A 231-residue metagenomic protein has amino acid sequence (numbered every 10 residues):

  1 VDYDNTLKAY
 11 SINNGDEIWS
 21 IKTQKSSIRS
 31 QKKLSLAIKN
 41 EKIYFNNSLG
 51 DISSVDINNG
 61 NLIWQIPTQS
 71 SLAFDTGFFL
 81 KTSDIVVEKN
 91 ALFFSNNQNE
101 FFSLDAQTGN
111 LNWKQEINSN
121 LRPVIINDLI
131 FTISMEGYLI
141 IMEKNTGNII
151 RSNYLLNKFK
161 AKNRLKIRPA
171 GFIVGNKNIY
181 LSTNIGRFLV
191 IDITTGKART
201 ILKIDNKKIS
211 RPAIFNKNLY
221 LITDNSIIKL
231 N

Functional and structural regions predicted by a protein language model:
V1, N46, S95, I133 (+2 more regions): Residue-level marker for isolated small/hydroxyl-bearing positions within beta-strands of beta-sheet-rich domains
V1-T23, K33-S35, F45: A generic tandem-repeat structural signature
D4, L49, Q98, E136 (+2 more regions): Surface-exposed loop/turn positions within WD40 beta-propeller blades
K8, E17, S53, L62 (+4 more regions): WD40 beta-propeller blade core
S11-G15, D56-G60, D105-T108, E143-T146 (+2 more regions): Short loop/turn segments that connect beta-strands within beta-propeller blades
D16-N40, N61-K89, N110-N127, I149-I173 (+1 more regions): Extracytoplasmic beta-rich repeat domains
T108, K177-N178, T183-N231: C-terminal closing repeat unit and adjoining cap/tail of repeat-based domains
